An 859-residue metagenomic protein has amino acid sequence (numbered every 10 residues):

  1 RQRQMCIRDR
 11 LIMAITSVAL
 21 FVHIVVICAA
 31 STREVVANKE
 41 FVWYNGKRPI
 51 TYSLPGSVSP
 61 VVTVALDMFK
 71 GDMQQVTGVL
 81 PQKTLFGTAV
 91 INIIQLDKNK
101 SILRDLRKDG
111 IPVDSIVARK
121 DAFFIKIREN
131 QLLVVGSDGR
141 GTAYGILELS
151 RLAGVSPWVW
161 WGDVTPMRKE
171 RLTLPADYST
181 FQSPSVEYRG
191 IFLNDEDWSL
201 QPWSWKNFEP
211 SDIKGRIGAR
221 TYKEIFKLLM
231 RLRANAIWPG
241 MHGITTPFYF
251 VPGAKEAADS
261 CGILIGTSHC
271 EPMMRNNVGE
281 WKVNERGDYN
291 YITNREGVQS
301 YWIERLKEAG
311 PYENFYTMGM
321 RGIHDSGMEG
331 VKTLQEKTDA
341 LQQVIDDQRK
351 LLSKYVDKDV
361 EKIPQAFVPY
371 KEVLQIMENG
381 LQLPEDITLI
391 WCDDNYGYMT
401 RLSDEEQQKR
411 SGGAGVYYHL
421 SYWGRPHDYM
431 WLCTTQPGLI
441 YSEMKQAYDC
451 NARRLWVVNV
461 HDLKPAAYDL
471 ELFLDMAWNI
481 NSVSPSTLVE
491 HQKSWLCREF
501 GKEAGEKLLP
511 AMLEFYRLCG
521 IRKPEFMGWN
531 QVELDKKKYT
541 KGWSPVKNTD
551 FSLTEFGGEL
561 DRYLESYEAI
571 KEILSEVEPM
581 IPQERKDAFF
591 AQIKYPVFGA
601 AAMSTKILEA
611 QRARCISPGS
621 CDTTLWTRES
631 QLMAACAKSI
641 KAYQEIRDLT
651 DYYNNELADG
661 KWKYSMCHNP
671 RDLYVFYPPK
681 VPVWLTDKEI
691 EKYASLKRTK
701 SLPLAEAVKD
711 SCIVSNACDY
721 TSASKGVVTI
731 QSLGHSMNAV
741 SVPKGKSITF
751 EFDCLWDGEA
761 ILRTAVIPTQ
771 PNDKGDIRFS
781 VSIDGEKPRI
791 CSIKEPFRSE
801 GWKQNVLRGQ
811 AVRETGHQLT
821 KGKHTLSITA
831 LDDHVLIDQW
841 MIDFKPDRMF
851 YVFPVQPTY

Functional and structural regions predicted by a protein language model:
R1, R8-A37: Bacterial Sec-dependent N-terminal signal peptides
R1-I7, T627-T699: Short, small-residue-biased leader/transition segments that mark boundaries at the very start of proteins
A29-S183: Contiguous, structured surface segment used for ligand recognition
P112-T293, G310, A366-Y370, E378-Y398 (+4 more regions): Feature activates predominantly on carbohydrate-active enzymes
L172, Y249, A257-D259, N284-S411 (+2 more regions): Gly/Pro-rich turn-and-neighbor structural signature
M230, N235-W238, T245-F248, G253 (+2 more regions): Structured mid-domain segments that build the active-site/substrate or prosthetic-cofactor binding neighborhood
Y567, L574-R647: Ordered core of a single globular domain
L673, K680-Y859: Extracytoplasmic
